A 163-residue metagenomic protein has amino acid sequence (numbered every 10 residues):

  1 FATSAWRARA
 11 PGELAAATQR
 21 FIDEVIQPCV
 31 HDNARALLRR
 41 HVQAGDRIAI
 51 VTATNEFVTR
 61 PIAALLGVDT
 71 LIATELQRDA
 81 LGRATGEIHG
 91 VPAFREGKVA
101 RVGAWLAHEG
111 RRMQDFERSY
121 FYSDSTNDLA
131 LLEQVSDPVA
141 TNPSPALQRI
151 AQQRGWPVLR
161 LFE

Functional and structural regions predicted by a protein language model:
F1-W6: Helix-loop "lid/cap" segments that line or gate small-molecule binding pockets
G12-Q19, D23-E163: C-terminal cap/substrate-recognition subdomain and adjoining C-terminal extension of metal-dependent phosphatase-like
